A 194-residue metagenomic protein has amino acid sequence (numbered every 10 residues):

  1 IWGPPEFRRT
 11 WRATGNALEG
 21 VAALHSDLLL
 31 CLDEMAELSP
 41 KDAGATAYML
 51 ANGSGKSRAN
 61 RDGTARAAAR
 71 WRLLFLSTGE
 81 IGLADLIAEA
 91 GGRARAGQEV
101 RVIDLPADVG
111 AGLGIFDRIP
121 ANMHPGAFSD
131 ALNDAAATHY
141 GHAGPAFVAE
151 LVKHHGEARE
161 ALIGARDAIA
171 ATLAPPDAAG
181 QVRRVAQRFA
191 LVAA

Functional and structural regions predicted by a protein language model:
I1-A194: Phosphate-handling catalytic cores of nucleic-acid transaction enzymes
